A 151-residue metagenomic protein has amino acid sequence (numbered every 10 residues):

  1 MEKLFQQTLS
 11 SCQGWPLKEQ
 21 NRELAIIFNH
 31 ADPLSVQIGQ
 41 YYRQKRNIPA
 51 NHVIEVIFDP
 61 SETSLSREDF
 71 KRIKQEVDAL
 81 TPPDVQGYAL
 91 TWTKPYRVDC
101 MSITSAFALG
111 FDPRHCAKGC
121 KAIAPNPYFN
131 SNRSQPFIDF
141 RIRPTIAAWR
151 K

Functional and structural regions predicted by a protein language model:
M1-K3: Sec-dependent, cleavable N-terminal signal peptides
F5-K151: Cysteine-dependent hydrolase recognition
